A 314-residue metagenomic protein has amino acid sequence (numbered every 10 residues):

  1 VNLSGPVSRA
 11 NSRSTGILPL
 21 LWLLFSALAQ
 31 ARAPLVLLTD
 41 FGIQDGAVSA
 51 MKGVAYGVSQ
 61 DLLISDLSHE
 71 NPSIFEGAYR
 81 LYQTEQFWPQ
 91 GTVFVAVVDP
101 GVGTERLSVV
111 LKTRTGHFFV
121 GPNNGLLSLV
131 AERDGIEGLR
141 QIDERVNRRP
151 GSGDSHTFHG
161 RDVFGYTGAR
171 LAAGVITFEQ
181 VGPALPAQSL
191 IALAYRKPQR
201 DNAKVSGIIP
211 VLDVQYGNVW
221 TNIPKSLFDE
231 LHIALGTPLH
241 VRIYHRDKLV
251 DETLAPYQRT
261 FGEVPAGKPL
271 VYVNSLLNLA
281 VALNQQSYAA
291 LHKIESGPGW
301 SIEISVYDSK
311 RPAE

Functional and structural regions predicted by a protein language model:
V1-R13: N-terminal secretory signal peptides that target proteins for export/translocation
T15-A27: Bacterial N-terminal signal peptides
A29-A31: Boundary at the C-terminal end of the N-terminal hydrophobic targeting segment
P34, G46, G57-Q83, F87-V163: Active-site histidine-anchored catalytic micro-motif
V36-I43, V48-S49: N-terminal signal-anchor module of multipass membrane proteins
S152-I233: Anionic-ligand-binding alpha/beta catalytic cores of soluble enzymes and soluble regulatory domains that recognize
W220-I294: A conserved acidic, glycine/proline-rich C-terminal tail/linker
I243, Q285-E314: Pepsin/retropepsin-fold aspartyl endopeptidases
